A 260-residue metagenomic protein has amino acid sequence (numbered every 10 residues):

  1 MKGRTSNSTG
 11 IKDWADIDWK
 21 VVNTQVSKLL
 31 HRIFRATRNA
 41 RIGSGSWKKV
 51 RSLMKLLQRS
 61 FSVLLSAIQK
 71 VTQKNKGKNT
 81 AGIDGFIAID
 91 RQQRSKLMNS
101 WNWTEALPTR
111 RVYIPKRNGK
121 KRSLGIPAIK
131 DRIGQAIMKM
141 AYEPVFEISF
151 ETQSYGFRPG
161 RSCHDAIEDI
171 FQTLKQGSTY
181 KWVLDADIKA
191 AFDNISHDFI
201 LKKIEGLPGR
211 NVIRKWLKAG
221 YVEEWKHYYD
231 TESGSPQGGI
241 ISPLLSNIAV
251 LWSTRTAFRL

Functional and structural regions predicted by a protein language model:
M1-N7: Short, charge-rich, low-complexity alpha-helical interaction segments
K12-G77, M140-G156: Charged boundary/loop elements
I33-S44, R94-L97, R255-L260: Short, intrinsically disordered, charge-balanced linker/junction segments flanking boundaries in proteins
W47-K121: Phosphate/adenylate-binding "loop-and-lid" substructures adjacent to NTP/NAD/dNTP-binding pockets in NTP-dependent
K70, K96-K120, I133-Y142, E168-G177 (+1 more regions): Reverse-transcriptase-like RNA-dependent polymerase core
N75-I87, L107-I133, S149-S162, L184-D185 (+1 more regions): Short, conserved non-catalytic motifs in the polymerase core
T152-Q153, R158, D165-L260: Conserved polymerase palm-domain catalytic core
